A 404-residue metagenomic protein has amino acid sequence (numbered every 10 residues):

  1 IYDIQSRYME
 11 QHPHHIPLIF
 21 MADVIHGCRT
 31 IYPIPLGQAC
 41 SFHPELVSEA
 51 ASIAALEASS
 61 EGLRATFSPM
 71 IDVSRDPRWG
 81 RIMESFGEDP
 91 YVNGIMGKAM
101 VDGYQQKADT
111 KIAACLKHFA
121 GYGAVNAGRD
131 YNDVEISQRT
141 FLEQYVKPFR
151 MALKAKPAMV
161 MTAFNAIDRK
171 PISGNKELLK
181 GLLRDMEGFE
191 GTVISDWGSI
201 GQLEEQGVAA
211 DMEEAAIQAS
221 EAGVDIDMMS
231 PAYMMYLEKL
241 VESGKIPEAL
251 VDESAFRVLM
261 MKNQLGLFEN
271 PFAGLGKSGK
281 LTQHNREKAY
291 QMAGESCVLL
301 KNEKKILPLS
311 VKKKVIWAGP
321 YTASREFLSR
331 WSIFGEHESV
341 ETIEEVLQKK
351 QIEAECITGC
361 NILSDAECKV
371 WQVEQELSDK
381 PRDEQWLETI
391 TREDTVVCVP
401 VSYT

Functional and structural regions predicted by a protein language model:
I1-Y403: Glycoside hydrolase catalytic-domain context in secreted enzymes
